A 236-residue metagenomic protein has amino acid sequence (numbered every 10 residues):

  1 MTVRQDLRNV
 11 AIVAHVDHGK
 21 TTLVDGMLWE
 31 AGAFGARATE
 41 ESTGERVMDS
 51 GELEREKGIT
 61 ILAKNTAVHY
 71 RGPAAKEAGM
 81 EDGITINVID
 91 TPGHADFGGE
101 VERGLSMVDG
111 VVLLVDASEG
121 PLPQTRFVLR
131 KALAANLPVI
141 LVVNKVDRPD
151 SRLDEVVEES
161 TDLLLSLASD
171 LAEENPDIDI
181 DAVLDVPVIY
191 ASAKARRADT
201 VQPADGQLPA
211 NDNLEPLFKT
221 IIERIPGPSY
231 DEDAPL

Functional and structural regions predicted by a protein language model:
T2-L7, S50, R148-D154, E158 (+3 more regions): Non-catalytic, charged/low-complexity accessory segments that flank nucleotide-binding cores of NTPase families
T2-P123, V128-R130, A135: Conserved P-loop/Walker A NTP-binding site and adjacent catalytic elements of P-loop NTPases
N9-I12, T21-V24, G83, V108 (+6 more regions): Hydrophobic regular secondary-structure detector
A11-I12, V142-P149, A204-L208: Conserved short loop/turn motifs at secondary-structure junctions
D17-H18, G98, E119, P149-D154 (+1 more regions): Ordered, soluble secondary-structure elements with a strong preference for glycine-centered loop motifs and nearby
L105, G110-V183: Conserved C-terminal guanine-recognition region of P-loop GTPase G domains, centered on the G4
S166-L236: Conserved catalytic-core segments of large NTP-driven translation/proteostasis enzymes
